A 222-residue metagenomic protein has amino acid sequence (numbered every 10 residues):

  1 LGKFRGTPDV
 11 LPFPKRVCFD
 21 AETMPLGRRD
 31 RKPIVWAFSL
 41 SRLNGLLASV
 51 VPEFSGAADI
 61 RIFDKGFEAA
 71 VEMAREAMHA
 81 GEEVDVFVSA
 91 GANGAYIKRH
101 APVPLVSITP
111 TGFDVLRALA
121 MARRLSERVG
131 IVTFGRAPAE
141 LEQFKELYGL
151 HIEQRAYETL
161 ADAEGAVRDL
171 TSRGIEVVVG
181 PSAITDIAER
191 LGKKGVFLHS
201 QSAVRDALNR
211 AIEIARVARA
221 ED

Functional and structural regions predicted by a protein language model:
T7-D222: Non-catalytic structural scaffold of enzyme domains
